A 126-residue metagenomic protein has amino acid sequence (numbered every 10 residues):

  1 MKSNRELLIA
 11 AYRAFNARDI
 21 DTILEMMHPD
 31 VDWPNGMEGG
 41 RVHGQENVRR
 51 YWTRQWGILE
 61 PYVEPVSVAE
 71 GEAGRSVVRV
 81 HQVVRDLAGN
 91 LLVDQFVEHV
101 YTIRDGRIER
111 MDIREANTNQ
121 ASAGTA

Functional and structural regions predicted by a protein language model:
M1-L8, A17-I20: Onset of an N-terminal alpha helix
K2-S3, R49-A126: A beta-strand edge to alpha-helix "cap/lid" segment located at domain peripheries
A17-D32: Short, well-ordered alpha-helical segments enriched in acidic and aromatic residues
M27, N35, D112-E115: Short, flexible helix/strand-to-coil boundary loops that buttress conserved ligand/catalytic motifs in alpha/beta
D30, G40-R50, G71: Short beta-edge strand/loop motif at the mouth of beta-sheet-based domains
D32-V42, R54, I58: A short gly/proline-enriched turn/hairpin at secondary-structure junctions
